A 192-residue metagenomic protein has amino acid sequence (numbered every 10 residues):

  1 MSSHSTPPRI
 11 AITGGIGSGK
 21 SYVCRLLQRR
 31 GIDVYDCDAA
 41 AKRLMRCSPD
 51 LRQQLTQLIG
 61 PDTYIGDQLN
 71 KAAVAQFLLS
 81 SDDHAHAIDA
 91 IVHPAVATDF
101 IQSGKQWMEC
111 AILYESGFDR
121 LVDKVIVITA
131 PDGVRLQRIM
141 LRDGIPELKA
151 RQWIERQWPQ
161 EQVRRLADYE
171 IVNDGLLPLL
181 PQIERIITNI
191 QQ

Functional and structural regions predicted by a protein language model:
M1-G66, E184, N189-Q192: Glycine-rich phosphate-binding loop of ATP-dependent small-molecule kinases
R29-G31, I101-Q106, L166: Short glycine/proline-enriched coil/turn segments at helix->beta-strand junctions
R30, R52-T56, D132-M140, E147 (+1 more regions): An amphipathic alpha-helix signature
D33, A39, K124, D168-Y169: Well-ordered beta-strand positions
D38, I88, W107, A150 (+1 more regions): Residue-level signal for inorganic ion chemistry
A39-K105: ATP-dependent small-molecule kinase phosphotransfer cores that center on conserved nucleotide phosphate-binding segments
V96-F100, R120-L121, L141, I145-I190: Small-molecule kinase domains that catalyze NTP-dependent phosphoryl transfer to phosphate-bearing small molecules
A97-I101, W107-L141: ATP-dependent NMP and nucleoside kinases share a basic, alpha-helical "lid"
